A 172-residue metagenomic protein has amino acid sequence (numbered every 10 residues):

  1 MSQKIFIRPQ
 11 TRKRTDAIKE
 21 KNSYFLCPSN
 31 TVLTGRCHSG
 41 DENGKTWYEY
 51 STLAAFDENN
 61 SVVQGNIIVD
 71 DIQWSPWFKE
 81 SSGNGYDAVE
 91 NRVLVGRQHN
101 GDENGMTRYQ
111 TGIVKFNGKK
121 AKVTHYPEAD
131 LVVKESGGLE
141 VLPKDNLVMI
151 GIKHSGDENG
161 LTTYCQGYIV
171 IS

Functional and structural regions predicted by a protein language model:
M1-S172: Lectin-type carbohydrate-recognition ectodomains
